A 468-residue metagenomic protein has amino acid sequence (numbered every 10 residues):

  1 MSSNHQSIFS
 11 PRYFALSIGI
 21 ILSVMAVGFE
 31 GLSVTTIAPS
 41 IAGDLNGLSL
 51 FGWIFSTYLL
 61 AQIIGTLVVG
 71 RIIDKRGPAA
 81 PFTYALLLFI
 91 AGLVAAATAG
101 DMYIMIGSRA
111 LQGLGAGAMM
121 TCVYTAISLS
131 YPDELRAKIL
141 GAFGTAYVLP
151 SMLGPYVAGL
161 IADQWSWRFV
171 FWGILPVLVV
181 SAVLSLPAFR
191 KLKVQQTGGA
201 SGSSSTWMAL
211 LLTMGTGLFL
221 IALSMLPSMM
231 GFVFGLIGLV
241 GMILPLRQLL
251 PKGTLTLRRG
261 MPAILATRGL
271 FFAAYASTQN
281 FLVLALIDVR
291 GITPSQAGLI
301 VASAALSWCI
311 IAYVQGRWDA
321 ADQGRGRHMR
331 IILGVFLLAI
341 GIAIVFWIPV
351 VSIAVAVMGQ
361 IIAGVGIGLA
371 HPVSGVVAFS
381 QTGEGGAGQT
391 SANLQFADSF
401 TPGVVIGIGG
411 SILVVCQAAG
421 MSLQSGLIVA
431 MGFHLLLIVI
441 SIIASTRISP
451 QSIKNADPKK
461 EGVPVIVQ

Functional and structural regions predicted by a protein language model:
M1-R12, V194-G198, T446-Q468: Intrinsic disorder in cytosolic terminal tails and internal cytosolic loops of multi-pass membrane transporters
Y13-F29, V34-T36, F55, L67-V68 (+2 more regions): 12-transmembrane solute porter fold
V27, F55-Y58, Q62, F89 (+9 more regions): Structural signature of transmembrane alpha-helices in multi-pass secondary transporters
I37-I63: Extracellular/periplasmic helix-loop-helix junction of adjacent transmembrane segments in MFS-like secondary
Q62, L86-A96, Q112, V177-S181 (+3 more regions): MFS 12-TM fold signature
G70-S203: Helix-loop-helix hairpins in multi-pass membrane proteins, especially solute transporters
D163-R268, A274, Q279: Hydrophobic transmembrane-helix bundles of small-molecule transporters
